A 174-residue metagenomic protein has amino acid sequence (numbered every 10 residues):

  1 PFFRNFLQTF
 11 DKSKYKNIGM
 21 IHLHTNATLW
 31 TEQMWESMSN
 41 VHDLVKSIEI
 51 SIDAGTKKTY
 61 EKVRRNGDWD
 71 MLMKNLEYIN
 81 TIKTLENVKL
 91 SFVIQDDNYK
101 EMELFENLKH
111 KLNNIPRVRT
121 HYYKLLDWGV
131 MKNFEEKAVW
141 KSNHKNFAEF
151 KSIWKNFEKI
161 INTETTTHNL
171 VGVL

Functional and structural regions predicted by a protein language model:
R4-Q8, S13, N17-I18, E36-L174: Radical SAM enzyme [4Fe-4S]-AdoMet core and its adjacent flexible, acidic and glycine-rich loops/tails across
N26-L29: Short beta-strand->alpha-helix junction loop in the catalytic core of nucleotide-activated group-transfer enzymes
T31-W35: Structural motif corresponding to alpha-helix initiation and N-cap regions
